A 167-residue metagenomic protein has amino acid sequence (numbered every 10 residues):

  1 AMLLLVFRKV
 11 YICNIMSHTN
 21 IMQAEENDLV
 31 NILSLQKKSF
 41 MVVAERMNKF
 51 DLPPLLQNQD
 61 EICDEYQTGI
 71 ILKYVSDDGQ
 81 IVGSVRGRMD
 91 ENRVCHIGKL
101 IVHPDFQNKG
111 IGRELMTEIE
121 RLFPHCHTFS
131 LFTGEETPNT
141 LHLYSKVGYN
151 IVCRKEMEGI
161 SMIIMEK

Functional and structural regions predicted by a protein language model:
T19-S34: A short beta-loop-alpha structural element at the N-terminal edge of CoA-dependent acyl/N-acetyltransferase catalytic
S34-I62: Conserved GNAT-fold acetyl-CoA-binding loop/helix
E61-K73: A short helix-loop-beta-strand connector motif used in the catalytic cores of GNAT acetyltransferases and, in some
K73, Q80-M89, H96-I101: Conserved beta-strand in the GNAT
L100-Q107, T133-E135: A short, internal acetyl-CoA/4′-phosphopantetheine-binding micro-motif in the GNAT/acyltransferase core
F106, G110-E118: Conserved acetyl-CoA pyrophosphate-binding loop and the N-cap/start of the following alpha-helix in GNAT-like
R113-E114, R121, E136-C153: Conserved active-site alpha-helix within GNAT-family acetyltransferase domains
L122-T133: Conserved GNAT acetyl-CoA-binding A-motif
